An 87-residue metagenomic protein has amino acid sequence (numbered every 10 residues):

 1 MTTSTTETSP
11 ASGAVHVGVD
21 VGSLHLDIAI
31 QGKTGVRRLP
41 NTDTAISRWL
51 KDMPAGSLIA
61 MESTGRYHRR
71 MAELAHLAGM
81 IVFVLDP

Functional and structural regions predicted by a protein language model:
M1-P87: Phosphate- and other anionic-substrate recognition elements at nucleic-acid/protein interfaces
